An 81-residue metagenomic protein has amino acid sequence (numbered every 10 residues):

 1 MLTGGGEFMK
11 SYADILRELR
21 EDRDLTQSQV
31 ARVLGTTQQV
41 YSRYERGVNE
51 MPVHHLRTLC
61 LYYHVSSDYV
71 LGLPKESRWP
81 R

Functional and structural regions predicted by a protein language model:
M1-D22: A short, Lys/Arg-rich alpha-helix, primarily the initiator
M1-F8, L61, L71-R81: Short, charged recognition helix plus adjacent turn of helix-turn-helix-like nucleic-acid-binding domains
I15, T26, P52-H55, S66: Residues that mark the N-terminal boundary/hinge immediately upstream of a DNA-recognition element
E18, D22, Y62-V65, E76: Conserved amphipathic alpha-helical interaction elements at protein-protein interfaces in regulatory, energy-coupling
R20, E45, D68: Acidic active-site catalytic centers that drive phospho-/nucleotidyl reactions and related ester hydrolyses
D24-R46, T58: Short alpha-helical DNA-recognition segment
G35, H54-Y69: DNA major-groove recognition helix of helix-turn-helix/homeodomain DNA-binding modules
